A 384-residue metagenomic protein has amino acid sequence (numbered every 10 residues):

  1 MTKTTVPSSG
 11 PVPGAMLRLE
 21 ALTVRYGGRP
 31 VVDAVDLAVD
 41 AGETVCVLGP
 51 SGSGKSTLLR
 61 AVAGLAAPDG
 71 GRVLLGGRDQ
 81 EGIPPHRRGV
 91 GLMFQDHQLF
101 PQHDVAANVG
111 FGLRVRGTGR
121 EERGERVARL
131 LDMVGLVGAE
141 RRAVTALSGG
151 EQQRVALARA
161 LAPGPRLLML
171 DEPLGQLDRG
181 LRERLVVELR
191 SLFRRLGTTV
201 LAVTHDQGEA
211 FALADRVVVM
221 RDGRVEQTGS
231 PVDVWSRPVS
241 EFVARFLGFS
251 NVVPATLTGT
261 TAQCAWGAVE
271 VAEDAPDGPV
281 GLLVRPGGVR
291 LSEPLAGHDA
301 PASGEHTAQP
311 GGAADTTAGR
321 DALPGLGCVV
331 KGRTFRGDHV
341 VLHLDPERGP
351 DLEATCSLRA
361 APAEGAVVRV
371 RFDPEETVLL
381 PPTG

Functional and structural regions predicted by a protein language model:
L17, V32-A34: Conserved structural motif at the start of ABC-family nucleotide-binding domains
L17-G27, V73, K331-G332: Conserved beta1/A-loop at the N-terminus of ABC ATPase nucleotide-binding domains
G27, S250, T261-G384: Non-catalytic connector elements of ABC transporters
L48-P50: The feature captures the beta-strand-to-loop junction immediately N-terminal to the Walker
A63: Helix-to-loop junction immediately C-terminal to a conserved catalytic motif
G71-D79: Conserved ABC transporter NBD signature motif
G89-G91, Q95, L99-F242: ABC ATPase nucleotide-binding domains
